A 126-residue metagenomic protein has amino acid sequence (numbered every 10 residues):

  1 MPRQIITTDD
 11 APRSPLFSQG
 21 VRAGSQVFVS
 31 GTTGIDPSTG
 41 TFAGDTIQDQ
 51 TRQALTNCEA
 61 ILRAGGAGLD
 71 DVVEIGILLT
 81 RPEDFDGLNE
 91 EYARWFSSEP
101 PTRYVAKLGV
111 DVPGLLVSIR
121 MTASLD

Functional and structural regions predicted by a protein language model:
M1-T56, A60-V73, L79-D126: N-terminal presequence-like segments and the immediate start of the first folded domain
